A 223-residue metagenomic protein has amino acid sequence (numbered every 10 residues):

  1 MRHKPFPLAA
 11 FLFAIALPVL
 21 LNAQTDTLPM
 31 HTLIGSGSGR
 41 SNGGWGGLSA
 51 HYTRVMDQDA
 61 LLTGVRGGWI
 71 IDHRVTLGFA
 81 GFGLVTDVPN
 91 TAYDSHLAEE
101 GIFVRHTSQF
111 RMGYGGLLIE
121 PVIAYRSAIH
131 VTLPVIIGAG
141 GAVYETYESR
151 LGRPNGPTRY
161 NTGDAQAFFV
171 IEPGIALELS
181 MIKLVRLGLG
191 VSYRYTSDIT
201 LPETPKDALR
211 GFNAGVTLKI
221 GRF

Functional and structural regions predicted by a protein language model:
M1-S36: Cleavable N-terminal export/targeting peptides
A23-H73, K219-F223: Short glycine/proline- and aromatic-enriched beta-strand/turn motifs that initiate or cap beta-hairpins
R40-G44, H73-V75, S127-L133, K183-L187 (+1 more regions): Outer-envelope beta-barrel architecture signal
N42, D59-T63, R111-G115, I129 (+2 more regions): Residues that define the transmembrane beta-barrel architecture of outer-membrane proteins
G44-Y52, W69, F79-G83, L133-G141 (+3 more regions): Transmembrane beta-barrel strands of outer-membrane/channel proteins
H51-T53, E100-T107, G156-G163, I199-K206: Extracellular loop and loop/strand-boundary signature of outer-membrane beta-barrel proteins
R74-N155, L179-M181, I220-R222: Gram-negative (and chloroplast) outer-membrane scaffold detector with strong preference for beta-barrel transmembrane
A176-F223: Predominantly the C-terminal beta-signal and adjacent terminal strand-loop region of outer-membrane beta-barrel
